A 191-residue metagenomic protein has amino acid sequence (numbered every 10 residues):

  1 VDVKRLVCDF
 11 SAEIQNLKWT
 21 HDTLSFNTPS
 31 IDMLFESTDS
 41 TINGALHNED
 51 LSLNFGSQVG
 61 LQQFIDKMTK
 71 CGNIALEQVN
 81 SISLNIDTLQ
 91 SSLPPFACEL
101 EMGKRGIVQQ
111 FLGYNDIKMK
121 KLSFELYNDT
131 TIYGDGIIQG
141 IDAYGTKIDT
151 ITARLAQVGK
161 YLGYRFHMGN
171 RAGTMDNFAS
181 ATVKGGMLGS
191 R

Functional and structural regions predicted by a protein language model:
V1-D66, N73-I82, F96-R191: Hydrophobic lipid-interacting interfaces of membrane-associated proteins
I82-S92: Surface-exposed, low-complexity/disordered segments and acidic/polar micro-motifs at processing/linker regions
